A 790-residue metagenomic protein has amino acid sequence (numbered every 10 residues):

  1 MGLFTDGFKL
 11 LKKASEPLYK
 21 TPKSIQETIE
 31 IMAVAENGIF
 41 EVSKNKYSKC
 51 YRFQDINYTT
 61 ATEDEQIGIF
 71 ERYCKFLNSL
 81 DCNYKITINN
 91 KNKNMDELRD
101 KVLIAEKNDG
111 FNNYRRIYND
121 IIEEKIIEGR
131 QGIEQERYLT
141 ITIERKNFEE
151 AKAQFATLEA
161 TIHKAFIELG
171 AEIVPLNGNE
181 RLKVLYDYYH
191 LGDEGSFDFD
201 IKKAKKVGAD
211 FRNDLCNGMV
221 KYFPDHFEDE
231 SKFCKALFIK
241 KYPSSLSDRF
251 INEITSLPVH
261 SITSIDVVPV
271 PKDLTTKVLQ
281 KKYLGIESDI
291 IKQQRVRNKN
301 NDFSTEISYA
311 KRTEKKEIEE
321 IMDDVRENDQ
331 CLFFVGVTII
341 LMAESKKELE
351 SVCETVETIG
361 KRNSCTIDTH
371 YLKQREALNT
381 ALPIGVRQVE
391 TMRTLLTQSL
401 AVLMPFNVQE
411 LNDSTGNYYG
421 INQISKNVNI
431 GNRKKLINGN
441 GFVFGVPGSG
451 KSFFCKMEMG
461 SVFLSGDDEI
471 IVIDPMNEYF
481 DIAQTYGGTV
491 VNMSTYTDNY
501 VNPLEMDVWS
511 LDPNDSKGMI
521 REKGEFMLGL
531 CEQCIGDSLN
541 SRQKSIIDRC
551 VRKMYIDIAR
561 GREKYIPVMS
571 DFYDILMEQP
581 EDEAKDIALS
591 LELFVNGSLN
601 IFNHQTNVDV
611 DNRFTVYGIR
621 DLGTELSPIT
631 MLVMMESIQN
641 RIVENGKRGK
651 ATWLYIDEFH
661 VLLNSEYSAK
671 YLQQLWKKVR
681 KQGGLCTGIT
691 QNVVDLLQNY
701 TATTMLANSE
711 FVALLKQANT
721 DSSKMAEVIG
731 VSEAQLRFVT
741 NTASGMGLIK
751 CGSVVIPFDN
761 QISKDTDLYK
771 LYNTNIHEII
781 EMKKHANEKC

Functional and structural regions predicted by a protein language model:
G2-F406: Extended, folded cores of ATP/NTP-driven motor/assembly subunits in large transport and secretion machines
I56, E63-C82, N89, T255 (+10 more regions): P-loop NTPase motor domains
V443: Hydrophobic anchor at the beta1->P-loop junction of P-loop NTPases
K451: Conserved lysine of the Walker
F454: Hydrophobic positions on the alpha1 helix immediately C-terminal to the Walker A/P-loop
S461-I471, Y486, N640: Post-Walker A helix-loop "phosphate-sensing" segment adjacent to the P-loop in P-loop NTPases
G487-V491, T701-L714: A short helix-turn-beta junction within AAA+ P-loop NTPase domains corresponding to the substrate/partner-engaging
I729-K784: Conserved P-loop NTPase
